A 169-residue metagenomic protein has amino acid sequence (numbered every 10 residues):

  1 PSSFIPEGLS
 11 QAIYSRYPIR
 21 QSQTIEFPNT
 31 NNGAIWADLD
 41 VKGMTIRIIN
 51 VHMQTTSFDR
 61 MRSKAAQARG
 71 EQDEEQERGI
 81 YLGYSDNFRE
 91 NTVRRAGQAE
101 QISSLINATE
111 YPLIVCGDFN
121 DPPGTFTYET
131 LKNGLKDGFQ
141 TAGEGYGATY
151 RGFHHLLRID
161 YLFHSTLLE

Functional and structural regions predicted by a protein language model:
P1-A66, L162: Structured beta-strand-rich core segments of catalytic domains in phosphoester-bond hydrolases
E7-G8, E71-Q76, E100: Short hydrophobic/aromatic-rich motifs at helix boundaries and adjacent loops
I19-R20, N31, Q67-E71, N133-K136 (+1 more regions): Short, low-complexity, polar/charged sequence segments that are solvent-exposed and flexible
N29, N87-Q101: Soluble or luminal CAZymes and related metallo-dependent hydrolases
S63-N87: A solvent-exposed, charged loop/short amphipathic helix patch at secondary-structure junctions
A96-G97, Q101-I114, F119-E169: Metal-dependent phosphoester-hydrolase catalytic domains
